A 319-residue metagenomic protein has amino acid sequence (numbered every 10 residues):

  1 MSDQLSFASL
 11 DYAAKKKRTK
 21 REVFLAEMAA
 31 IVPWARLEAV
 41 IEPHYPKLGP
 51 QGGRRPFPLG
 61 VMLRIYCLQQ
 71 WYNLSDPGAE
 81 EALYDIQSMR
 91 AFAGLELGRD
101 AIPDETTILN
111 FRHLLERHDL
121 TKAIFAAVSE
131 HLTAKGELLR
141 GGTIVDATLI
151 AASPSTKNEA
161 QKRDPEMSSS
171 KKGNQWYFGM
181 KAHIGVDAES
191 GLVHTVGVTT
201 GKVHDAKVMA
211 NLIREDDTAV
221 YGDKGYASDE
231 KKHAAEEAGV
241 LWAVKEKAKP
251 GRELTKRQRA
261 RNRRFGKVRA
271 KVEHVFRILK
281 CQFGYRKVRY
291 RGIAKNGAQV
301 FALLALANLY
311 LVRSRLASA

Functional and structural regions predicted by a protein language model:
M1-A35, A39-E42, S318-A319: Charged, often Cys/His-bearing segments associated with DNA-binding zinc-finger transcription factors
S2, A8-S9, L59-L63, L68 (+7 more regions): Polybasic low-complexity intrinsically disordered regions
D3-S6, T218-A219, K224-A298: Helix-centered, glycine/charged polyanion-binding patches within enzymatic domains that contact phosphate-containing
L25-V40, Y45-R54, P58-P77: A positively charged, amphipathic N-terminal helix/segment that binds anionic biomolecules
E38-P46, S129, F276, K280: Amphipathic, well-packed alpha-helical segments that form the structural scaffold of globular domains
P46, S88-M89: Residue-level marker of structural boundaries
G52-P58, N174, R291-V300: Structural motif
Q282, R315-A319: A short, flexible helix-boundary coil/loop motif
